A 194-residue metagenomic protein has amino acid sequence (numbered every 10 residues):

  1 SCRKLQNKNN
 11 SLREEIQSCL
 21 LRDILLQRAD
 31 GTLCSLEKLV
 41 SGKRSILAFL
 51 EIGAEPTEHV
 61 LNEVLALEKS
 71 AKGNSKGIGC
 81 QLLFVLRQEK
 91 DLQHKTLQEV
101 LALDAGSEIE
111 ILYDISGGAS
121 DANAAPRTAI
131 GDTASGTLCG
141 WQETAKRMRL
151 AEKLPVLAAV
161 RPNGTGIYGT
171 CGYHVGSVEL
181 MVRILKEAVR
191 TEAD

Functional and structural regions predicted by a protein language model:
C2-E37, E58-E63: N-terminal "domain-start" segment that seeds a small globular fold
S35-V60: Short active-site neighborhood of thiol/selenol oxidoreductases, capturing the structured segment around
L39-S41, G77, D104-A105, R149-E152: Extracellular/periplasmic catalytic domains that process cell-envelope and extracellular macromolecules
F49-E51, V85-R87, P162: Cofactor-binding loop segments of dinucleotide-utilizing enzymes, especially the Rossmann-like FAD- and NAD(P)+-binding
P56-P126, L138-A145: Structural microenvironment flanking redox-active thiols in thiol-disulfide oxidoreductases
E58-V60, R183-D194: Short, solvent-exposed cationic patches
S116-I184: Thiol/disulfide oxidoreductase modules built on the thioredoxin-like
